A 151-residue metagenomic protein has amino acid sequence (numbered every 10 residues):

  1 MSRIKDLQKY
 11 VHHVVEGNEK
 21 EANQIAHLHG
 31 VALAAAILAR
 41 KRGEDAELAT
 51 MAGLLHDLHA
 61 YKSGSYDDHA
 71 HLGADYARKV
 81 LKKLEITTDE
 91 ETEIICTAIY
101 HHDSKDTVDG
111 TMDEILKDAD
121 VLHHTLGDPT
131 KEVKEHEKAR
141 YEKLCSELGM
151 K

Functional and structural regions predicted by a protein language model:
M1-S2, V15-E44, L55, K79 (+2 more regions): Divalent metal-dependent phosphate-bond-processing catalytic cores, especially two-metal-ion Mg2+/Mn2+ enzymes that act
R3-L7, E44-M51: Short coil-to-beta-strand
I4-V11, A32, H71-R78, C96: An amphipathic alpha-helix signature
A46-G64, H69-G73, I94-D103: His-Asp-centered metal-binding catalytic motifs of divalent-metal-dependent phosphohydrolases/nucleases
G64, I86-T87: Short acidic, glycine/proline-enriched loop segments that cap or flank alpha-helices
D89-E93: Intrinsically disordered, low-complexity acidic/Ser/Thr-rich segments used as protein-protein interaction/activation
